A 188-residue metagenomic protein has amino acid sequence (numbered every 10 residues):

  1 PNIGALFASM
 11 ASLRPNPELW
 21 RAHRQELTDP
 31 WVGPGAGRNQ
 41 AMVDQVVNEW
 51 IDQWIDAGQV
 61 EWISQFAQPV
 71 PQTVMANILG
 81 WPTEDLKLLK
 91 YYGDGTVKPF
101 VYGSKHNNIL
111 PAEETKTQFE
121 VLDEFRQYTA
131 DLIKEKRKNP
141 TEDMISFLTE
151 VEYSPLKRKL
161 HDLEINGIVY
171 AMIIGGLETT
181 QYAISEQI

Functional and structural regions predicted by a protein language model:
P1-Q65, Q72-K90, D94-E120, D131: Active-site substrate-recognition loop segments, prototypically the cytochrome P450 B′-helix/B-C loop
V32, A36, K134, Y170-I174: Alpha-solenoid HEAT/Armadillo repeat architecture
Q40-D52, R126-G167: Helix-hairpin-helix/helix-loop-helix acidic hairpins
Q59-A67, K159-E164, E178: Structural motif
I78-W81, K136, M172, G176: Histidine kinase transmitter module recognition
Y92-G95, F147-V151, Q187: Short acidic/histidine-centered micro-motifs embedded in hydrophobic/aromatic stretches that mark compact functional
I165-I188: Cytochrome P450 catalytic-core helices
